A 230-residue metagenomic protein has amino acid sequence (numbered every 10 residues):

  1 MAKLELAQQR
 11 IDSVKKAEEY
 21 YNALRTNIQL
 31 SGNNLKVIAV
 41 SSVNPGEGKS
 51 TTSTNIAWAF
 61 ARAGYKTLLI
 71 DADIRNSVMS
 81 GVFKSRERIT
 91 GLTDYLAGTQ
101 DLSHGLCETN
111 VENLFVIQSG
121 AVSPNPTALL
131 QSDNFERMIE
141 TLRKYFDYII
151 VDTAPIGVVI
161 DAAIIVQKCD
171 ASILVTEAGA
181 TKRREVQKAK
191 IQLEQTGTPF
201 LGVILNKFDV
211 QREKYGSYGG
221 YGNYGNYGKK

Functional and structural regions predicted by a protein language model:
M1-K230: P-loop NTP-binding module
